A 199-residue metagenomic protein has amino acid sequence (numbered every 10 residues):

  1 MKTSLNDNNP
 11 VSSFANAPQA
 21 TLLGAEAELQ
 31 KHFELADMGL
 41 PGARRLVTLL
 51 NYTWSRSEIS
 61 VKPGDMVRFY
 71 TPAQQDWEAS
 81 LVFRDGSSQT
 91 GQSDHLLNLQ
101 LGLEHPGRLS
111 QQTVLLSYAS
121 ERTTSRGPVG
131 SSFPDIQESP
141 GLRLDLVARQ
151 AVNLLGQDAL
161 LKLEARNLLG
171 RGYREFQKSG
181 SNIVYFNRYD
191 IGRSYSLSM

Functional and structural regions predicted by a protein language model:
M1-T3: C-terminal or mid-to-C-terminal helical accessory/interaction module adjacent to the motor/catalytic core
N9-R126: Gram-negative outer-membrane beta-barrel transporters
L46-T48, F83-M199: Conserved C-terminal beta-signal and adjacent last beta-strands/turns of outer-membrane beta-barrel proteins
